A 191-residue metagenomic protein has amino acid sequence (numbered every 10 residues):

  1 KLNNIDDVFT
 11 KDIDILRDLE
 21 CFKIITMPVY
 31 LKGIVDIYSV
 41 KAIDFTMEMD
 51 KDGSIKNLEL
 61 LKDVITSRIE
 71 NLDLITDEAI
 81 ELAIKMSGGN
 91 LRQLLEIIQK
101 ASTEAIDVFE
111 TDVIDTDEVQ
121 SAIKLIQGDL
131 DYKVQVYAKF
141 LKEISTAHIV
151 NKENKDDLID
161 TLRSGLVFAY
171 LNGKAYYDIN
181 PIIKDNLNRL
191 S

Functional and structural regions predicted by a protein language model:
L2-I80: The catalytic "switch" region of P-loop NTPases
T10-D14, T66, K85, Q99 (+2 more regions): Surface-exposed alpha-helical segments enriched in charged/polar residues
I24, L94-L95, A169-Y170: A local structural micro-motif
A42, L94, I98-T103, A138-K142 (+1 more regions): Short flexible/disordered coil segments
D52-S54, F109, L190-S191: Surface-exposed beta-strand edges and their flanking turn/coil or helix-capping segments
D73-L130: Amphipathic alpha-helical "lid/sensor" segments that cap RecA-like P-loop NTPase cores
D117-S191: C-terminal leucine-rich, beta-strand-based interaction scaffolds used for sensing/assembly
